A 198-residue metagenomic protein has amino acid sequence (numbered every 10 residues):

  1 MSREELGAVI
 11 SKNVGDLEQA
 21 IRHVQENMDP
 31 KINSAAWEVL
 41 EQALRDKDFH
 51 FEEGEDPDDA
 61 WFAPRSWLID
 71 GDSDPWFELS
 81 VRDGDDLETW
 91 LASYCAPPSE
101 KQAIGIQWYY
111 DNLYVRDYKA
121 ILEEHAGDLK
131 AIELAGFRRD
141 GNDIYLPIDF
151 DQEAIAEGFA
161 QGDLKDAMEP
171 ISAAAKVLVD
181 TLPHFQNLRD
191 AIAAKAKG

Functional and structural regions predicted by a protein language model:
M1, G54, R139-G141, Y145-I155 (+1 more regions): Long, low-complexity or tandemly repetitive, helically biased scaffold regions used for multimeric assembly/adhesion
M1-A92: Charge-rich, low-complexity N-terminal segments
R3-Q25, R116-I132, E153-K197: Ampiphathic alpha-helical segments that act as solvent-exposed interaction surfaces
P30, P64, P75, P97-P98 (+2 more regions): Proline-rich intrinsically disordered, low-complexity coils
F49-F51, F62, F77, F137 (+3 more regions): Phenylalanine-focused residue identity feature
D56, G71-W76, D85-T89, K101 (+4 more regions): Short, well-structured alpha-helical interface segments that form or flank functional binding sites
W76-D151: Short, internal acidic amphipathic alpha-helical interface segments that mediate docking to partner proteins
